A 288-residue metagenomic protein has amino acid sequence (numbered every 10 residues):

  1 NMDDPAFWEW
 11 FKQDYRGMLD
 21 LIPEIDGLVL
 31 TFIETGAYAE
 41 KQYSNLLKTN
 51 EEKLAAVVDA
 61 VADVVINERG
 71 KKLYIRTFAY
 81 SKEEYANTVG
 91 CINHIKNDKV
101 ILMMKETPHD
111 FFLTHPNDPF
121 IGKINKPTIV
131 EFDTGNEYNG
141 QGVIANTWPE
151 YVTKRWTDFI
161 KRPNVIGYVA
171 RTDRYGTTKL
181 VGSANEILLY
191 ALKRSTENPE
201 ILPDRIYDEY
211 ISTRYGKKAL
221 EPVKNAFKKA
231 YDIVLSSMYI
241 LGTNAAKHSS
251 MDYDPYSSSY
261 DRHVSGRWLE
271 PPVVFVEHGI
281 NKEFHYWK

Functional and structural regions predicted by a protein language model:
M2-D208, T213-Y215: Catalytic-core regions of glycoside hydrolase
T172-K288: C-terminal non-catalytic alpha-helical accessory regions
